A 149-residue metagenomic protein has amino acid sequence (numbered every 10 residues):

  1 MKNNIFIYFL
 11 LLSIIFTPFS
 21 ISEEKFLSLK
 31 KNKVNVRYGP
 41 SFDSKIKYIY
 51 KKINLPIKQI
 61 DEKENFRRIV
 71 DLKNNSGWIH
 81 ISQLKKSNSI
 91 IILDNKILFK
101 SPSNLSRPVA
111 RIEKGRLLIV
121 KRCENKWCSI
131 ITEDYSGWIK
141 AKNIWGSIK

Functional and structural regions predicted by a protein language model:
M1-I7: Positively charged n-region of N-terminal signal peptides that target proteins for export
Y8-T17: Bacterial N-terminal signal peptides
F19-Y38, Y48-I53, I60-S101, L105-D134 (+1 more regions): SH3-family beta-barrel domains
P40-F42: A cross-kingdom feature marking solvent-exposed beta-strand/loop segments within repeated, beta-rich binding/scaffold
